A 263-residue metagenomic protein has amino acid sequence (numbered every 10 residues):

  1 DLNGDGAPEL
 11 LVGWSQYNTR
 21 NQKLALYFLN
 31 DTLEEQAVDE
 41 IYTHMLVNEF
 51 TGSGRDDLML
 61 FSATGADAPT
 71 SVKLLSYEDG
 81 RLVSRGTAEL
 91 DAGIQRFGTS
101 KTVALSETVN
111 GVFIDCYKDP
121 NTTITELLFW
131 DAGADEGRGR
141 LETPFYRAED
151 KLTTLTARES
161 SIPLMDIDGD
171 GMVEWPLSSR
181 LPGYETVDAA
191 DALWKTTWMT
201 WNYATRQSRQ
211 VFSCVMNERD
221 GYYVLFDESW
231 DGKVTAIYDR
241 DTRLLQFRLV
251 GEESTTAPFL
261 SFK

Functional and structural regions predicted by a protein language model:
D1, E40-F50, L90-V103, T154-M165: Repeated scaffold domains used in trafficking and secretory/extracellular systems, primarily beta-propellers
G4-W14, G52-F61, A104-C116, I167-S179: Acidic/hydrophobic-patterned starts of short beta strands in beta-sheet-rich repeat architectures
N18-L26, A66-S76, D119-A132, P182-N202: Structural motif
T32-E34, E78-L82, D131-R138, N202-R206: Short loop/turn segments immediately following beta-strands, especially the blade-tip and inter-blade linker loops
E35-Y42, S84-L90, R138-E149, Q210-S213: Beta-propeller fold detector
E107-E126, D227, K233-I237: Loop/turn-rich, solvent-exposed surfaces of beta-rich toroidal or solenoidal domains
C214-V234: N-terminal "mature-domain start" segment
S229-F262: Secretory pathway targeting signatures of secreted, lumenal, and periplasmic proteins
